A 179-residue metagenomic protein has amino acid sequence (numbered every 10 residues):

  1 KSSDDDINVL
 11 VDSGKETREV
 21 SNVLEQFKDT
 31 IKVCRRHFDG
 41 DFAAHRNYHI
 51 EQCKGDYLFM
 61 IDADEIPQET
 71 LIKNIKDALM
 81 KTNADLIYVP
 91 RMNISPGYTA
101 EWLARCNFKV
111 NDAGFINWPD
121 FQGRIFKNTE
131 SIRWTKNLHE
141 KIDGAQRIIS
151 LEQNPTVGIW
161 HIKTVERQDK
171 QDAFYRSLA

Functional and structural regions predicted by a protein language model:
K1-R35: Acidic donor-binding segment of Leloir-type glycosyltransferases
S2, K28, C53-K54, M80: Short conserved AdoMet
D5, I31, D56, D64 (+1 more regions): Conserved acidic residues
D12, A63, M92: Flexible loop residues that form catalytic and substrate-binding hotspots at small-molecule/glycan-binding clefts
K15, D39, E65: Positions that flank functional sites
R35-F42: Short, acidic/glycine-rich phosphate-metal binding loop used to engage nucleotide
A43-I50, Y57, I66-A179: Catalytic-site signature of metal-activated, phosphate-bearing donor transferases, centered on the GT-A/GT-A-like
